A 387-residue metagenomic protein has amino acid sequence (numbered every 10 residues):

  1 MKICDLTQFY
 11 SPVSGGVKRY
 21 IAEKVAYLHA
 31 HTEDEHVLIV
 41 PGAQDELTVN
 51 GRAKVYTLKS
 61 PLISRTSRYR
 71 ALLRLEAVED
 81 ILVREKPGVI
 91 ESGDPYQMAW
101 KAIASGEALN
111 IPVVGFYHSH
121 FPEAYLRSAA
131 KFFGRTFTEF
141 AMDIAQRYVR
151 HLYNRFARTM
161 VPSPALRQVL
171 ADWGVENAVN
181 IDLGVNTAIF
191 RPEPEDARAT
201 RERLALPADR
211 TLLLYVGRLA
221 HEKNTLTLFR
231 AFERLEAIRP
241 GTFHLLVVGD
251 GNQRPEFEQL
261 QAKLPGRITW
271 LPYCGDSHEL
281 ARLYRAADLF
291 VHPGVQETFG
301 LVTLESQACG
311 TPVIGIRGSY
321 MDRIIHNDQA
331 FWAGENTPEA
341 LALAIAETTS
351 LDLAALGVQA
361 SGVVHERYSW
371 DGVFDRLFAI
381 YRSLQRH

Functional and structural regions predicted by a protein language model:
M1-T57: N-terminal subdomain of nucleotide-sugar transferases
Y56-K59, T138-D196: Donor nucleotide-sugar binding/catalytic pocket of nucleotide-sugar-dependent glycosyltransferases
Y153, Y273, R282-A287: Short alpha-helical donor nucleotide-sugar binding micro-motif in glycosyltransferases
P207-F232: Conserved donor-binding/catalytic core segment of Leloir-type glycosyltransferases
P255-C274, H278: Nucleotide-activated donor-binding/catalytic signature segment of Leloir-type glycosyltransferases, i.e., the conserved
V295: Aromatic "clamp/platform" in nucleotide-sugar-dependent glycosyltransferases that forms part of the donor/acceptor
P312-G315: Short hydrophobic beta-strand element within catalytic cores of glycosyltransferases and related nucleotide-activated
N327-P338, A346-L351: Conserved acidic donor-binding segment of nucleotide-sugar-dependent glycosyltransferases
